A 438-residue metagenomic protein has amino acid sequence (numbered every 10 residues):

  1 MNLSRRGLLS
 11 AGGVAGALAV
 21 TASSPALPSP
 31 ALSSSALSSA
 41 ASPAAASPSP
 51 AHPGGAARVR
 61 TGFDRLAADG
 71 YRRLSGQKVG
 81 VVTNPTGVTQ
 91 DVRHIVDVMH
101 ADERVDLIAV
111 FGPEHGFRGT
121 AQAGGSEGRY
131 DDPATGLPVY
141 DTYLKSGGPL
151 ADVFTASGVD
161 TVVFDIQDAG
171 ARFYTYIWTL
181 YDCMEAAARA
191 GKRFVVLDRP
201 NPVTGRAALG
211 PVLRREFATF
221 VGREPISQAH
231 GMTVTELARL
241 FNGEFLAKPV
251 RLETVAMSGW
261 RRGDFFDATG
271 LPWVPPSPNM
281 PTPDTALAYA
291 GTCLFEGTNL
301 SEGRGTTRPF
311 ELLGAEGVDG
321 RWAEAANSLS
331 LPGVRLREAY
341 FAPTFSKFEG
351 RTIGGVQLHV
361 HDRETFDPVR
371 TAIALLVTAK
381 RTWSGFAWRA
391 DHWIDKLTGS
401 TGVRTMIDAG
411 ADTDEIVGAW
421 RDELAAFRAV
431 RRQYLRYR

Functional and structural regions predicted by a protein language model:
M1-A15: N-terminal secretory signal peptides and thylakoid transit peptides that target proteins across membranes
A22-D64, Y71: C-terminal segment of N-terminal export signals and the immediately downstream linker at the start of the mature
G119-A123, V196-F217: Glycine-rich, charge-decorated loop segments at or immediately adjacent to ligand/cofactor-binding or catalytic sites
G125-G158, A171: Glycine-rich oxoanion-binding loops at beta->alpha junctions
D168-W178: Glycine/threonine-rich flexible loop motifs
A218-A288: Conserved anion/nucleotide-ligand pocket segment
W260-A339: Glycine-rich, aromatic-lined ligand/substrate-binding cores of catalytic and carbohydrate-binding domains
G314-G418: Conserved functional hotspot residues or short segments at active or partner-binding sites across diverse domains
